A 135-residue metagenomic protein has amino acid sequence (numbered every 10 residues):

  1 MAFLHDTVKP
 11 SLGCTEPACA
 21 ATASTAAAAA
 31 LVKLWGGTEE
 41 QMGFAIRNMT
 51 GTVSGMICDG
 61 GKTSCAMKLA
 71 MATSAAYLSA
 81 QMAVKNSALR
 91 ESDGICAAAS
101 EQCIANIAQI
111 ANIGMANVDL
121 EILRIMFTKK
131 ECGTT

Functional and structural regions predicted by a protein language model:
M1-G37, Q41-M42, M49-I57: Glycine-rich anion/phosphate-binding loop at the beta-strand->alpha-helix junction
L31-T135: Functionally critical mobile loop/hinge segments
